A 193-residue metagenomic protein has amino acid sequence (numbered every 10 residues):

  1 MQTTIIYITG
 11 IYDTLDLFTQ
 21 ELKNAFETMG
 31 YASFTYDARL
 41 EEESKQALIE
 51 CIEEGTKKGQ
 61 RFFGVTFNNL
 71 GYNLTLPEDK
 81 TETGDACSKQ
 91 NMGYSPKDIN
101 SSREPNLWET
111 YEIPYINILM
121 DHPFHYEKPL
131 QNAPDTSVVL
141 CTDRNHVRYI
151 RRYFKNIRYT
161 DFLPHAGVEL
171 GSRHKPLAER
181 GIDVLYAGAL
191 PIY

Functional and structural regions predicted by a protein language model:
Q2, T9-D13, F18, Y153-Y193: Nucleotide-sugar donor-binding catalytic core of glycosyltransferases
Y7-T9, L15-Y153, V168-R173: Extended catalytic core of nucleotide-activated donor transferases of GT-like folds
